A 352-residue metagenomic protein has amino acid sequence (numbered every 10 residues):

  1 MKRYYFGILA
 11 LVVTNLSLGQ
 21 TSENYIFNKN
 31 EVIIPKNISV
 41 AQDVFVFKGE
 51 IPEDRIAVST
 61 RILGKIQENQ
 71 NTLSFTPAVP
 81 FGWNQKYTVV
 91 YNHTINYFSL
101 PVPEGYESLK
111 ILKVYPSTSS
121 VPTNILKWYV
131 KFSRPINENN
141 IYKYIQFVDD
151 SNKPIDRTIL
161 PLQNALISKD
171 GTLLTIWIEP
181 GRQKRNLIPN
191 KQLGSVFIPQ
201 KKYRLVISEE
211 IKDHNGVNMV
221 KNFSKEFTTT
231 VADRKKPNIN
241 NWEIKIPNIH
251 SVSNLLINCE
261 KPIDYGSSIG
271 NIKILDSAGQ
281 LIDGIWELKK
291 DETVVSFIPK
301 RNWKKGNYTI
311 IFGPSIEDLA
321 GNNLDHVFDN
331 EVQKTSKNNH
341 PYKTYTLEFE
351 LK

Functional and structural regions predicted by a protein language model:
M1-E23: Bacterial Sec-dependent N-terminal signal peptides
Q20-K352: Acidic, low-complexity Ser/Thr/Gly/Pro-rich repeat segments typical of extracellular/periplasmic and surface-exposed
